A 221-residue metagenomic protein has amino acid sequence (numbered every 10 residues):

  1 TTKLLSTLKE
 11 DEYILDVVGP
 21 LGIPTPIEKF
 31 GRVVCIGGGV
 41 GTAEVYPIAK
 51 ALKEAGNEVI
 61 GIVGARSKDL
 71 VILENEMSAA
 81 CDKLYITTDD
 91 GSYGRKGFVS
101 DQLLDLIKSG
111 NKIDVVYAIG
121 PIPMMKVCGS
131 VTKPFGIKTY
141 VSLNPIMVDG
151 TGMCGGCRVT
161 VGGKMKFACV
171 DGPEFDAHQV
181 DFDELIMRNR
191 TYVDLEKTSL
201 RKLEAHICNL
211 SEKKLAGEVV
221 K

Functional and structural regions predicted by a protein language model:
T1-V33: FAD-binding FR-type
Y13, R32, E54-G61, K83 (+2 more regions): Residues at the starts of beta-strands that form the adenosine-phosphate
V18-G19, G37-G38, G61-A65, T88 (+1 more regions): Short, structured patches in soluble enzyme cores that scaffold and shape functional sites
L21, V40, R66-S67, P123: Short, glycine/serine-rich, charged loops/turns that create anion-binding and catalytic segments at active sites
G31-G41: MIDAS-like acidic motif and immediate structural context at the N-terminus of von Willebrand factor A/I domains
I36, E44-N57: Phosphate-binding glycine-rich loops and their immediate beta-loop-alpha structural context
T42-I48, M124-V127: Short glycine/serine/threonine-rich phosphate/pyrophosphate-binding segments that cradle anionic phosphate groups
S67-K221: Reductase modules of NAD(P)H-dependent flavoproteins
